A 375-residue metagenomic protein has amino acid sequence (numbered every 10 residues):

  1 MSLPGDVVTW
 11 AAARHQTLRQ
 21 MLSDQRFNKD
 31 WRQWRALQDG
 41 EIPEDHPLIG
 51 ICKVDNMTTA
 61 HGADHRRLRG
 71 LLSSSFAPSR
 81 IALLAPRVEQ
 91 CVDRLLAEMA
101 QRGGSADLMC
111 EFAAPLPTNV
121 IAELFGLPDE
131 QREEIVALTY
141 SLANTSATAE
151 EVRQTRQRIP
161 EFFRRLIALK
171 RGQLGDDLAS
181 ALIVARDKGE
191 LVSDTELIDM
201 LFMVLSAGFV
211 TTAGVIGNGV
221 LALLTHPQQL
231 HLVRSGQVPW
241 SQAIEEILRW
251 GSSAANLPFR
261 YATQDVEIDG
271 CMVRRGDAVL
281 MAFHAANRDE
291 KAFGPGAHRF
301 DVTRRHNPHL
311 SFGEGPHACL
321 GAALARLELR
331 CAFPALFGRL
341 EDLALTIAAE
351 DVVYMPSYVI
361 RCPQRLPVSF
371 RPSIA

Functional and structural regions predicted by a protein language model:
M1-A375: Cytochrome P450
